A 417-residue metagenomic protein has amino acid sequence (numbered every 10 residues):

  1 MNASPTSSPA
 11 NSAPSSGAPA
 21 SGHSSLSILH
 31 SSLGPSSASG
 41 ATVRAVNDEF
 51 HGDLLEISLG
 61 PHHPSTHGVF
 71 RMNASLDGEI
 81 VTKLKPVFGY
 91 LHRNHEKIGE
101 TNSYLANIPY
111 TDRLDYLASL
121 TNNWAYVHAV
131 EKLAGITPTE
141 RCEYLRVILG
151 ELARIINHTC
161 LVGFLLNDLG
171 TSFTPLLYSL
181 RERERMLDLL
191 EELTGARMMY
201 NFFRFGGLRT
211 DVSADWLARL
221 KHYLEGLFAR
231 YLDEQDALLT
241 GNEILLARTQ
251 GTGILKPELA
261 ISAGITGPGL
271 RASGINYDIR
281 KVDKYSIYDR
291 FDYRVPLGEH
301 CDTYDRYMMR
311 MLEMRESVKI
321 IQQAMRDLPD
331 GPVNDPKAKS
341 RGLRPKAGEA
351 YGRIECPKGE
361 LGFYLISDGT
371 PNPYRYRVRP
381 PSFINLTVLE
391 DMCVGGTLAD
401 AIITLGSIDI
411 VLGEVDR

Functional and structural regions predicted by a protein language model:
N2-N11, S25-R71, S75-R417: Active-site bordering "gate/hinge" segments that shape substrate access to catalytic or cofactor-binding pockets
